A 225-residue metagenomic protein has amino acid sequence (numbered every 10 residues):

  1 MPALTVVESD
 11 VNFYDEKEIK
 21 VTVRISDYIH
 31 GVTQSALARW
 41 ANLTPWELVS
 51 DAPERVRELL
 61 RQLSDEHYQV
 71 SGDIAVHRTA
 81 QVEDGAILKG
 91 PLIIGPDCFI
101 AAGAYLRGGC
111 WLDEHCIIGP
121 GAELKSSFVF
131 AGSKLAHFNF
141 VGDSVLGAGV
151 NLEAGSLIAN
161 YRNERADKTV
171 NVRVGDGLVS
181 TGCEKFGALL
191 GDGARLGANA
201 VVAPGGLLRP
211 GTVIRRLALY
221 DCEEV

Functional and structural regions predicted by a protein language model:
M1-D73, R78, G206, P210-G211 (+2 more regions): Terminal amphipathic alpha-helical/low-complexity segments used for targeting or macromolecular assembly
T5-V11, V129-V225: Glycine-rich hexapeptide-repeat left-handed beta-helix
A36, A86, A104, F138 (+1 more regions): Conserved short-loop catalytic and cofactor-binding motifs
Y68, A86, A104, G175-D176 (+1 more regions): A generic local structural motif
Y68-Q69, G85-I87, G119-G121, C183: Short hydrophobic/aromatic-rich motifs at helix boundaries and adjacent loops
G108, C116-G119, G182, F186: Short secondary-structure boundary/capping elements
